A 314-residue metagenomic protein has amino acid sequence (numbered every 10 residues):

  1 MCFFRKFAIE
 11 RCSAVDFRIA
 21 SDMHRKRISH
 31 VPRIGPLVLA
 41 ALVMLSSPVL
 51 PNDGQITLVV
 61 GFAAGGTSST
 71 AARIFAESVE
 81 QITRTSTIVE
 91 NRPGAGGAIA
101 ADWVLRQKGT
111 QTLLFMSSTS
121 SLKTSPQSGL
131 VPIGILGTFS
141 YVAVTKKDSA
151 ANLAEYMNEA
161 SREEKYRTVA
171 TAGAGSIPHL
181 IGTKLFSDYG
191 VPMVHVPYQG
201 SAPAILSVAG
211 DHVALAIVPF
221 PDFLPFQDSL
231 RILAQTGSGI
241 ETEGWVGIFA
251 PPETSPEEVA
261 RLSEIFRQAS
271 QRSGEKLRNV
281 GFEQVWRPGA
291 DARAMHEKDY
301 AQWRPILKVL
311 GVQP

Functional and structural regions predicted by a protein language model:
M1-V31: N-terminal secretory signal peptides that target proteins for export/translocation
S46-S47: N-terminal signal peptide c-region/cleavage motif recognized by signal peptidases
L50-L130, Y166-T168, A174-P178, F186-L215 (+3 more regions): N-terminal (or domain-start) structured segment
Q55, S187-M193, A260-P314: An extracytoplasmic/periplasmic, membrane-proximal ligand-sensing/linker region
S118-T119, K147, P219-P221, P252: Short secondary-structure boundary segments
S120, T138-A143, D148, M193 (+3 more regions): Small-molecule pocket liners
T138, F220-L277, K298-A301: C-terminal lobe and pocket-closing loops of periplasmic/extracytoplasmic Venus-flytrap solute-binding proteins
T145-K165, P252, E257: Flexible hinge/capping segments at coil-to-helix
